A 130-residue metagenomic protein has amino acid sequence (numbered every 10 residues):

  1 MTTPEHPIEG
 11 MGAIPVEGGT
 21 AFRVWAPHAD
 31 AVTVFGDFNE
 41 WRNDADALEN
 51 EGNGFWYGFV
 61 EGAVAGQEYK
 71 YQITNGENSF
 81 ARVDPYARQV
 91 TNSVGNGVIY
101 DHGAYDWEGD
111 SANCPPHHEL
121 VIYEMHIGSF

Functional and structural regions predicted by a protein language model:
M1-A21, N50-S129: The feature marks proteins involved in alpha-glucan
W25-V32, V64: Short proline/glycine-enriched turn/loop motifs at strand-loop junctions of beta-rich domains
A26, F38, H126: A broadly conserved detector of short glycine/acidic/proline-rich loop/turn motifs that flank catalytic sites and bind
A26-A29, W41-N43, G58: Beta-strand-enriched, solvent-exposed domains that form extended recognition/catalytic surfaces
V32-V34, Y69: Short beta-strand elements bearing conserved aromatic residues within extracellular beta-rich modules
D37-R42, G76: Change "in extracellular beta-sheet-rich domains … of secreted and cell-surface proteins" to "in beta-sheet-rich domains
N43-E51: Short, surface-exposed loop motifs enriched in S/T, G, D/E and P with embedded aromatic residues
